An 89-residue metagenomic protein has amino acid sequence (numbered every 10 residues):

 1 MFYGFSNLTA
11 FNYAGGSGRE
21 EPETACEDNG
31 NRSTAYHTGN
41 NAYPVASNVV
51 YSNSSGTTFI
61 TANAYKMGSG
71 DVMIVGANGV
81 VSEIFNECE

Functional and structural regions predicted by a protein language model:
M1, Y65-E89: Repeat-associated, polar segments at repeat-unit boundaries in modular proteins
M1-F11: Enriched but not universal
N7, G15-A42: Cysteine-centric segments in proteins
T38-A46, G76-N78: Short, ordered beta-strand-loop transition motifs
S55-T58: Acidic glycine-/aspartate-rich tracts in secreted/extracellular proteins
I60-A64: Short, hydrophobic/aromatic-rich segments at coil-to-beta transitions
